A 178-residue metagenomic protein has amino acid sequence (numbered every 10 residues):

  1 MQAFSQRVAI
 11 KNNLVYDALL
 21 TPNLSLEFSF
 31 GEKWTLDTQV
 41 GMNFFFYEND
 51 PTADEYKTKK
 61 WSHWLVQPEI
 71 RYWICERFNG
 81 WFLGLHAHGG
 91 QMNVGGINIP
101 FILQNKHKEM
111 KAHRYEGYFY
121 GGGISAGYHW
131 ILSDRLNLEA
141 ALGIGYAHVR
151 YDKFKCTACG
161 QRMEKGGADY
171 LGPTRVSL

Functional and structural regions predicted by a protein language model:
F4-L19, L36-F44: Transmembrane beta-strand segments that form the barrel wall of outer-membrane beta-barrel proteins
K11, P22-E27, R71: Short secondary-structure capping/turn segments at boundaries of alpha-helices and beta-strands
L20-N23, G123: Short, surface-exposed coil-to-beta transition loops
F28-A140: Gram-negative (and chloroplast) outer-membrane scaffold detector with strong preference for beta-barrel transmembrane
W73, Y170-L178: Outer-membrane beta-barrel "beta-signal"
P100-M110, K153-A168: Solvent-exposed, glycine/polar-rich loop segments of beta-barrel outer-membrane systems
A140-Y146: Internal, hydrophobic beta-strand segments that form the core of beta-sheet-rich folds
